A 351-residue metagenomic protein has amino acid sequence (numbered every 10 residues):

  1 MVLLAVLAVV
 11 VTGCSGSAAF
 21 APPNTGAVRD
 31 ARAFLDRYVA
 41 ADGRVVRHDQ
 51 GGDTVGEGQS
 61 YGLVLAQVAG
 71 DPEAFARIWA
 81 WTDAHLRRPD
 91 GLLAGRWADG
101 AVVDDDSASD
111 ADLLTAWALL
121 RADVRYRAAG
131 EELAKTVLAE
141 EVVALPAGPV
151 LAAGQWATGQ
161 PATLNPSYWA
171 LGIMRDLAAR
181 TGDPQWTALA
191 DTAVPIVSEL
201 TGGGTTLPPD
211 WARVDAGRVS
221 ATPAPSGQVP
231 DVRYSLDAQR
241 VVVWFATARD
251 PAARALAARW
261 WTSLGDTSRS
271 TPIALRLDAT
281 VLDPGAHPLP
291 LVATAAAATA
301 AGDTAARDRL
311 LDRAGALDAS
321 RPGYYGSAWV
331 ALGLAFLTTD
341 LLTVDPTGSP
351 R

Functional and structural regions predicted by a protein language model:
M1-A19: Secretory targeting and sorting signals
C14-G58, Q67-V102, P146-P149, R180 (+4 more regions): Low-complexity, Ser/Thr/Pro/Gly-enriched N-terminal "stalk/linker" regions
P22-T25, R29, D53-G56, S109-D110 (+3 more regions): Extended ligand-binding clefts on enzyme/binding-domain cores
F34, A69, W81-H85, P89 (+12 more regions): Alpha-helical solenoid scaffolds that mediate protein-protein interactions, centered on TPR/SEL1-like repeats but also
L35, V55, Q59, V102-D123: Aromatic-rich carbohydrate-recognition surfaces in CAZymes
L63-V68, L114-V124, G172-D176, V243-T247 (+2 more regions): Short glycine/serine- and small hydrophobic-enriched flexible loop segments
A76, A80-T82, P89, S107 (+2 more regions): Mobile, glycine-rich extracellular loop/lid and propeptide segments that shape or gate substrate/ligand access
L275-R351: C-terminal functional modules
